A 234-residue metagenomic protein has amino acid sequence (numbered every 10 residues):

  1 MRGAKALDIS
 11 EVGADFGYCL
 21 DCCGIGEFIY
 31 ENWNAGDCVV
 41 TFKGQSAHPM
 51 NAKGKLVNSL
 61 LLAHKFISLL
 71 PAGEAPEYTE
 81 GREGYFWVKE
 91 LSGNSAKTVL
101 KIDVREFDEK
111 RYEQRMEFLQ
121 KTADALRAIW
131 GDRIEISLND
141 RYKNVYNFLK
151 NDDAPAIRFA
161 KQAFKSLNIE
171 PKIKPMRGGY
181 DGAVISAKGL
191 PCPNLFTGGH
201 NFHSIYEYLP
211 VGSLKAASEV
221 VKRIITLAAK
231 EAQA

Functional and structural regions predicted by a protein language model:
M1-E31, A75, T79, E83-K89 (+5 more regions): Acidic/histidine-rich catalytic neighborhood of metal-dependent amide-processing enzymes
L7-L61, D108-S166: Metal-dependent peptidase/peptidase-like ectodomains
S10, V57-P76, K110-Y112, M116-A125 (+3 more regions): His/Asp/Glu-rich mid-to-C-terminal helical/loop segments that flank catalytic regions of hydrolases
E27, M50, N147, D181-V184 (+1 more regions): Short active-site-adjacent structural elements
I29-A35, L91-A96, V184-G189: Short glycine/proline-enriched loop/turn "hinge" motifs that connect secondary-structure elements and lie
C38, P193-G198: Non-cysteine beta-strand/loop elements that form the S-adenosyl-L-methionine
F42-H48, A96-R105, L138-Y142, G198-I205: A short small-residue
L61-Y78, Y85-W87, R133-I134, N144-P193: Active-site-adjacent substrate-binding region of metalloamidase/peptidase-like peptide-processing proteins
